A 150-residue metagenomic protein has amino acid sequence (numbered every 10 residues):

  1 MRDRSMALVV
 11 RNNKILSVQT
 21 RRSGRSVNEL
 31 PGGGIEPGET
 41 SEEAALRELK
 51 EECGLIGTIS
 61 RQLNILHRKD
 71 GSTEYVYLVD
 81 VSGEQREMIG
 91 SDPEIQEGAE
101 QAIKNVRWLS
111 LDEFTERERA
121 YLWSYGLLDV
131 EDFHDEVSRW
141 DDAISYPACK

Functional and structural regions predicted by a protein language model:
M1-L16, P37: Conserved N-terminal beta-strand and adjoining loop/helix that marks the start of the Nudix/MutT-like hydrolase domain
R2-M6, S72-V76, V106: Short hydrophobic/aromatic beta-strand or adjacent loop that forms the aromatic wall/cage of a ligand/substrate-binding
V9, L78-D80, R107-S110: Short, well-ordered beta-strand micro-motif
S23-S26, G71: A conserved beta-turn-beta hairpin within the catalytic core of GNAT-like acetyltransferases that forms part
R25-N28, E87, D92-K150: Nudix hydrolase/Nudix homology domain
L30-L63: The catalytic Nudix box helix
I35, G57, V81, L111-F114: Hydrophobic pocket-lining residues within nucleotide cofactor-binding pockets
G54-I95: Active-site segment of metal-dependent pyrophosphate-handling enzymes, primarily the Nudix hydrolase catalytic core
